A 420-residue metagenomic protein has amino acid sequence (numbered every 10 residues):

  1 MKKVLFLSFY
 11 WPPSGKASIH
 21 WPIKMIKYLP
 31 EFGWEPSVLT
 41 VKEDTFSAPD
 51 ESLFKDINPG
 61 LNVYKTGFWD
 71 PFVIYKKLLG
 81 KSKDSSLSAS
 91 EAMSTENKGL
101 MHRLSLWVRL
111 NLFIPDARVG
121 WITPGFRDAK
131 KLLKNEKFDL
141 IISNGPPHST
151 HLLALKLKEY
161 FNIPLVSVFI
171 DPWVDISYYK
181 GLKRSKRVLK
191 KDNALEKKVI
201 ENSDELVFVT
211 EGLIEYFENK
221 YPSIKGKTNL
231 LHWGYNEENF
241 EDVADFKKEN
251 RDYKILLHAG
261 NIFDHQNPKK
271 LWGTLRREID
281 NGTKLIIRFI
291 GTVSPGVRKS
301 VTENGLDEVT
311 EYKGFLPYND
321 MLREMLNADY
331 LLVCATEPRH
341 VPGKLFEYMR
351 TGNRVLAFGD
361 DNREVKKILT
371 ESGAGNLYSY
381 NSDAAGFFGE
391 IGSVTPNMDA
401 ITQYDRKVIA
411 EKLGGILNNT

Functional and structural regions predicted by a protein language model:
M1-F72, E205, E278, N418: N-terminal subdomain of nucleotide-sugar transferases
F72-K77, E218-N219, G234-D252: Acidic anion/phosphate-binding donor-loop and adjacent secondary structure in glycosyltransferase catalytic cores
R127, S149-L152, K156-Y160, W173 (+1 more regions): Membrane-proximal helix-turn-helix segments that form the acceptor-binding/catalytic region of lipid-linked
K198-K227: A short, active-site helix/loop in glycosyltransferases that binds the activated sugar's phosphate group
D204, E324-H340: Acidic donor-binding loop of glycosyltransferase active sites
G212, W233-G234: Carbohydrate-associated surface elements
K248-Q266, W272, I409, L413: Conserved donor-binding/catalytic core segment of Leloir-type glycosyltransferases
F289-G291, G296-D320: Nucleotide-activated donor-binding/catalytic signature segment of Leloir-type glycosyltransferases, i.e., the conserved
